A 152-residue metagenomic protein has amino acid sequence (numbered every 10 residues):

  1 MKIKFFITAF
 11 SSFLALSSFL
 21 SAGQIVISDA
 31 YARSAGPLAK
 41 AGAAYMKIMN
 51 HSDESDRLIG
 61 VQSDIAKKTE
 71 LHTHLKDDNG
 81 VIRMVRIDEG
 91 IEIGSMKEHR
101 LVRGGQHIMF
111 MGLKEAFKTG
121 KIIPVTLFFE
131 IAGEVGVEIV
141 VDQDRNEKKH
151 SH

Functional and structural regions predicted by a protein language model:
M1-F5: Positively charged n-region of N-terminal signal peptides that target proteins for export
T8-S18: Bacterial N-terminal signal peptides
Q24-H152: Compact, glycine-rich, soluble single-domain proteins
